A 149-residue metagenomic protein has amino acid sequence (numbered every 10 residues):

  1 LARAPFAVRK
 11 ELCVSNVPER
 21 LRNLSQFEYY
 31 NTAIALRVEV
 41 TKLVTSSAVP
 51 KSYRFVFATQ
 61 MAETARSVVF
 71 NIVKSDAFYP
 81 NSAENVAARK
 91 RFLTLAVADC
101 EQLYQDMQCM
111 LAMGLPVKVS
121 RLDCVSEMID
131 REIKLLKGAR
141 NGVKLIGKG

Functional and structural regions predicted by a protein language model:
L1-G149: Amphipathic alpha-helical assembly/interaction segments
